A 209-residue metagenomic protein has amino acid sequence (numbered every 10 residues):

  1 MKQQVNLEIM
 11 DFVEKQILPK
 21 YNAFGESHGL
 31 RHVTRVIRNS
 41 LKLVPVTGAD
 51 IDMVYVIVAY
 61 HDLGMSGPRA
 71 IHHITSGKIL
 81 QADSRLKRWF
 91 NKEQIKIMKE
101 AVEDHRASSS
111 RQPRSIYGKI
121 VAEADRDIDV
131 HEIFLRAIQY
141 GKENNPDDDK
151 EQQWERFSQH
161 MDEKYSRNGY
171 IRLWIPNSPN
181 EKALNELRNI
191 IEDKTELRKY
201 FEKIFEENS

Functional and structural regions predicted by a protein language model:
M1-P19: Short alpha-helical hairpin
D11-E14, L30-R38, D52, V56-I57: Short amphipathic alpha-helical segments
K20-Y21, V44, D62-G67, S84 (+2 more regions): Short amphipathic alpha-helical interaction patches enriched in hydrophobic/aromatic residues with interspersed Lys/Arg
N22-T47, Y60, S109-S209: Divalent metal-dependent phosphate-bond-processing catalytic cores, especially two-metal-ion Mg2+/Mn2+ enzymes that act
V36-S40, I71-L86: An active-site-proximal "capping" alpha-helix that borders the catalytic cofactor pocket
I51-P68, H72, S76, I97-R106: His-Asp-centered metal-binding catalytic motifs of divalent-metal-dependent phosphohydrolases/nucleases
K78-R114: Hydrophobic, well-structured mid-protein blocks that either form specific transmembrane helices
